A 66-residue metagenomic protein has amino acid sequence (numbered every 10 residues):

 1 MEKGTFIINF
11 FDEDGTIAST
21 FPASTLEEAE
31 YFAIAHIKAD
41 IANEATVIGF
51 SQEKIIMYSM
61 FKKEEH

Functional and structural regions predicted by a protein language model:
M1-A18: Short aromatic-glycine-(Arg/Gly/Cys) micro-motifs in beta-strand/loop hairpins
E2, F6-I7, E28, T46 (+1 more regions): N-terminal leader/targeting signatures
N9-F11, S24, S51: A structural detector for beta-sheet-dominated domains
D14, A23-E44: A short, charged, amphipathic alpha-helix used as a generic interaction element across diverse proteins
G15-F21, K54-I56: Surface-exposed loop/edge segments in extracytoplasmic proteins
P22-S24, F61-K62: Secondary-structure transition/turn motif
K38-H66: Short, mixed-charge low-complexity intrinsically disordered segments
